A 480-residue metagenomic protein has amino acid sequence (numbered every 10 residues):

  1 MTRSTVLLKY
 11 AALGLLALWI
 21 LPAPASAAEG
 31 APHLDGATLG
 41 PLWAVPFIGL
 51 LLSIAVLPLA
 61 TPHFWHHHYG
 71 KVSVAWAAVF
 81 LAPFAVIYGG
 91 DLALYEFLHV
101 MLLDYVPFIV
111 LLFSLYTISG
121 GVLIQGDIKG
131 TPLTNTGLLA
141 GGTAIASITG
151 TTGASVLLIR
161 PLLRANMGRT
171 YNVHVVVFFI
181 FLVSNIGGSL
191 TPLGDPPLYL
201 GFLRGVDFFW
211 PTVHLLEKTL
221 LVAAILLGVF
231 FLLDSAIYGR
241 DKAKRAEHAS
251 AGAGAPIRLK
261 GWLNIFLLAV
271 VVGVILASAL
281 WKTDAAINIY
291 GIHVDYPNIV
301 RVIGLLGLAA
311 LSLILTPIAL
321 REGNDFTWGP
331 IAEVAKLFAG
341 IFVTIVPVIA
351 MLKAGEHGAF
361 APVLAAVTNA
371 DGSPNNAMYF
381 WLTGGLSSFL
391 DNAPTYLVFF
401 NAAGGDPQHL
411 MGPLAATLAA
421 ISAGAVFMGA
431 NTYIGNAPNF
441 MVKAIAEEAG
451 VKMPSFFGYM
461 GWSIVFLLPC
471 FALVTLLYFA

Functional and structural regions predicted by a protein language model:
M1-A27: N-terminal secretory/membrane targeting signals
P24-G30, P62-H63, L81-M101, F113-T131 (+4 more regions): Transmembrane alpha-helix boundary signature
G30-W43, F64-S73, L94-P107, F208-K218 (+5 more regions): Interfacial loop-to-helix junctions that mark the boundaries of transmembrane helices in multi-pass membrane
W43-I54, H68-F84, Y105-S114, K260-V270 (+2 more regions): Hydrophobic mid-bilayer segments of alpha-helices in multi-pass membrane transport proteins, especially secondary
P83-A85, A146, I159-Y171, V175-V176 (+4 more regions): Membrane-interfacial helix-loop connectors
V100-L112, W210-V229, G291-G307, L382-G384 (+1 more regions): Alpha-helical transmembrane segments
Y171, L190, L200, W210-A255 (+2 more regions): Juxtamembrane and boundary regions of transmembrane helices in multi-pass small-molecule transporters and channels
L268-V398: Transmembrane helical segments that form the transport core of multi-pass membrane transport proteins
